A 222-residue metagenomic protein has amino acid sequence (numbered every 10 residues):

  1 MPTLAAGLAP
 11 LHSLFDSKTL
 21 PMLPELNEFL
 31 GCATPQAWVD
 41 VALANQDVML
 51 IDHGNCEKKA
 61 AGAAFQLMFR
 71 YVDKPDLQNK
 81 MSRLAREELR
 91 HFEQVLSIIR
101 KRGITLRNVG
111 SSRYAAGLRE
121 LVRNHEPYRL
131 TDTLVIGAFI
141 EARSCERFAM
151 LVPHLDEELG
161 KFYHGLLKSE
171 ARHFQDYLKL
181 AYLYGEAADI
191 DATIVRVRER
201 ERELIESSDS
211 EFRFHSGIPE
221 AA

Functional and structural regions predicted by a protein language model:
M1-T19: Intrinsic disorder/low-complexity segments
L14-A222: Non-heme di-metal
